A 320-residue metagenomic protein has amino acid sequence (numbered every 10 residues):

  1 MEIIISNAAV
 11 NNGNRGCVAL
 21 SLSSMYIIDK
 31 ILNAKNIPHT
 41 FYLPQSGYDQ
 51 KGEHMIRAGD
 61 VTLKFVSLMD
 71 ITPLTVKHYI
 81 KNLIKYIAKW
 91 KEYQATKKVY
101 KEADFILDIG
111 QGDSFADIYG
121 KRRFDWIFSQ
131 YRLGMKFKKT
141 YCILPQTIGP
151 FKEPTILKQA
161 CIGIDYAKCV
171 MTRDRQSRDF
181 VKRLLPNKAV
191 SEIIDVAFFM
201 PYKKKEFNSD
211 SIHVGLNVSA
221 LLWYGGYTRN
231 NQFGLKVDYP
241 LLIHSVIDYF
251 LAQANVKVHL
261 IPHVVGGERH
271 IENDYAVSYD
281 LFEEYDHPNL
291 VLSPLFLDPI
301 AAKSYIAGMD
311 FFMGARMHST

Functional and structural regions predicted by a protein language model:
M1-T320: Active-site anion-handling motifs in enzyme catalytic cores
